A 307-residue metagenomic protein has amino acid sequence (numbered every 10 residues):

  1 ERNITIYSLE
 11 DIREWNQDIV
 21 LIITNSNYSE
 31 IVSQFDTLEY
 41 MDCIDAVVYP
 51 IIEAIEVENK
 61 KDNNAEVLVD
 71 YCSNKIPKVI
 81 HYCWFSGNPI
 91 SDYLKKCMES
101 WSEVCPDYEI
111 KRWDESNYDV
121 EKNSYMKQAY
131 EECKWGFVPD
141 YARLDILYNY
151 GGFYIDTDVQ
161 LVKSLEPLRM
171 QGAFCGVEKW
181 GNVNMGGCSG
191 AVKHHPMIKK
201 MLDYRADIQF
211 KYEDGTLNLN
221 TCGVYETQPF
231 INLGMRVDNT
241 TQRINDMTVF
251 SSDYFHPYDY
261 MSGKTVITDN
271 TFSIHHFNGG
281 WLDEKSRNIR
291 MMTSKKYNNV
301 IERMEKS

Functional and structural regions predicted by a protein language model:
E1, I155-T157: Active-site flanking residues adjacent to catalytic metal/cofactor-binding acidic residues
E1-V48: A solvent-exposed beta-alpha-beta segment
E14-W15, I146, V266: Structural alpha-helical scaffold elements that stabilize or flank donor/cofactor-binding regions in carbohydrate
N16-D18, N149, M170: Alpha-helix C-terminal capping/helix-to-coil transition sites in glycosyltransferase folds
I19-V20, V79, F153: Structural motif
N25-S33, T37-L38, A46-P139, T157-S307: Glycosyltransferase-associated regions of secretory-pathway enzymes, highlighting luminal stem/catalytic domains
D140-G152: Small-residue hinge/turn detector
